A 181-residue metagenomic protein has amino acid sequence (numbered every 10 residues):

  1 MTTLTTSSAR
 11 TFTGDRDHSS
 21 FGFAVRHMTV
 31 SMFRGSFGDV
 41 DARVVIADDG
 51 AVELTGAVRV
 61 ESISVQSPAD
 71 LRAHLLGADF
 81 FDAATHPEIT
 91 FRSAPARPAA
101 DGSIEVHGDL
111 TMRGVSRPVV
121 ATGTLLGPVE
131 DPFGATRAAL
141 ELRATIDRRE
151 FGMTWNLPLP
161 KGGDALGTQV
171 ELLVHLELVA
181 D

Functional and structural regions predicted by a protein language model:
M1-D181: Low-complexity, acidic/polar, glycine-enriched regions of mature
